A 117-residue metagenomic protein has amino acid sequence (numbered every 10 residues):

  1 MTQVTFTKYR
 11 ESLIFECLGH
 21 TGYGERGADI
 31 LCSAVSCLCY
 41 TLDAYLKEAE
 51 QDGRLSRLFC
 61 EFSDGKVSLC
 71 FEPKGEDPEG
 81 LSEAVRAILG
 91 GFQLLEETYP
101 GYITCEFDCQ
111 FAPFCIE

Functional and structural regions predicted by a protein language model:
M1-I30, Y40, A44-E117: N-terminal intrinsically disordered, cationic/polar leader segments that include organellar targeting peptides
L31-V35: Short, conserved glycine- and acidic-residue-centered signature motifs in active-site or ligand-binding loops
